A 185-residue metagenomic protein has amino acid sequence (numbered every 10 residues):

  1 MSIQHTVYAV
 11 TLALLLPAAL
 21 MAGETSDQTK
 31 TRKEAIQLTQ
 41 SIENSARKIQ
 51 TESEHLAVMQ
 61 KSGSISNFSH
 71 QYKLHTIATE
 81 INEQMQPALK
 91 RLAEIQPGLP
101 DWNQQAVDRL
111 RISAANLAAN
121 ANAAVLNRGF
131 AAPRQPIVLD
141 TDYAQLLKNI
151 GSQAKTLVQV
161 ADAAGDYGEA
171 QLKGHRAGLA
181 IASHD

Functional and structural regions predicted by a protein language model:
M1-V10: Bacterial N-terminal signal peptides that target proteins for export
A9-A19: Bacterial N-terminal signal peptides
G23-E24: Boundary of Sec targeting at the N-terminus
D27-N67, N120-D185: C-terminal amphipathic alpha-helix
I42-S113, V160-A164, G168: Alpha-helical segments in soluble extracytoplasmic regions
I112-N120: Elongated alpha-helical scaffolds
